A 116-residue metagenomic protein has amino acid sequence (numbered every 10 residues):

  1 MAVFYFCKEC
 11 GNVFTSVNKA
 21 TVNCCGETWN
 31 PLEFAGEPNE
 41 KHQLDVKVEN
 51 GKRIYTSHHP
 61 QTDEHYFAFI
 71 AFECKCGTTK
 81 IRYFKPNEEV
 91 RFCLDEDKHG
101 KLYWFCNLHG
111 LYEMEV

Functional and structural regions predicted by a protein language model:
M1-A2, S16-K19, K101: Flanking scaffold residues of small Cys/His-coordinated metal-binding clusters
F6, P86-R91: Aromatic sugar-binding surface patches on proteins that engage polysaccharides or sugar-phosphate polymers
C7-C10, V22-C24, C106: Short cysteine-rich clusters marking metal-coordination/redox-active sites
F14, T28-W29, G110: Cys/His-rich microdomains that often coordinate metals
N18-W29: Cysteine-rich micro-motifs
A35-P86: Long, charge-rich boundary regions
I54-S57, E89-D97: Exposed aromatic-hydrophobic patches
L108-V116: Edge beta-strands of extracellular beta-sandwich domains
